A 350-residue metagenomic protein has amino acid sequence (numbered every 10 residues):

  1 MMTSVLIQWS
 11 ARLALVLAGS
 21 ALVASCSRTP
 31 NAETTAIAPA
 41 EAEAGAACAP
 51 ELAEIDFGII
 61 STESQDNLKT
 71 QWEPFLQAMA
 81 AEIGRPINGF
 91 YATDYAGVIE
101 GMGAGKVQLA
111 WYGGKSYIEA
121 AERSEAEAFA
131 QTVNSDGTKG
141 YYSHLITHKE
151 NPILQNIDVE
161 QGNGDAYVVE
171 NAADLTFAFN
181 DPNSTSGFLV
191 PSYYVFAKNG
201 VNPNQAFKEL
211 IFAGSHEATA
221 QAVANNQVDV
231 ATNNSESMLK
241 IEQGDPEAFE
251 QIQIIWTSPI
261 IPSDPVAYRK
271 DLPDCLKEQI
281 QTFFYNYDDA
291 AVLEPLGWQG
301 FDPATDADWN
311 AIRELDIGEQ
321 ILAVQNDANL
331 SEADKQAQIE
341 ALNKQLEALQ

Functional and structural regions predicted by a protein language model:
L22-S25: C-terminal motif of bacterial Sec signal peptides marking the signal peptidase cleavage site
I37-E54, E63-S64, T70, P74 (+1 more regions): An extracytoplasmic/periplasmic, membrane-proximal ligand-sensing/linker region
E41-I118: Extracytoplasmic small-molecule ligand-binding "clamshell" domains of the periplasmic binding protein/Venus flytrap
D56, I60-S61, T132-H144, P246-Q281 (+1 more regions): Periplasmic-binding protein-like
G89-E100, N202-Q221, I260-I261: Short helix-initiation/N-cap motifs at beta->coil->alpha
A96-A110, E119-S124, Y141, H216-A231 (+1 more regions): Short helices/loops that flank or line small-molecule/ion binding pockets
G114-S124, P191-N199, A224-N225, D229-E250: A ligand-binding cleft/hinge motif common to bilobed small-molecule-binding domains
T132-G187, S192-Y193, K198: A conserved helix-loop-strand patch within extracytoplasmic ligand-binding domains of the periplasmic binding
